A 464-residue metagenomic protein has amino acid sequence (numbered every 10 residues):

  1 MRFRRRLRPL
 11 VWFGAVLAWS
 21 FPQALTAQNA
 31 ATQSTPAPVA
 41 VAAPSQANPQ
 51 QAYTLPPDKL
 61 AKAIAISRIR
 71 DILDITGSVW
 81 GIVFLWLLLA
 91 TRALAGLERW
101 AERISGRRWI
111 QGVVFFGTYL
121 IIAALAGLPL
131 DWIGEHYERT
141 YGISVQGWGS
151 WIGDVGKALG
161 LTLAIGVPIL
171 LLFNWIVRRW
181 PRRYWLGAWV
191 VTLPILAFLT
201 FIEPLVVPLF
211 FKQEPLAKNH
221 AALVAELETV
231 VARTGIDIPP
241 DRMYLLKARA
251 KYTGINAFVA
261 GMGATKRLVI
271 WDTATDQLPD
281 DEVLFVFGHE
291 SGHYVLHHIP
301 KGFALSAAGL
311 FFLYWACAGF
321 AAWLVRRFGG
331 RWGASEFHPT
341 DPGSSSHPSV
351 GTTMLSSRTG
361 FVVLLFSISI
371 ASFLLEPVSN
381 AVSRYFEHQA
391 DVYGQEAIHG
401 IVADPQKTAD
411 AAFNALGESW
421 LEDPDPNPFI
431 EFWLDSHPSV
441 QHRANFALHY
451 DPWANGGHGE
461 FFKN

Functional and structural regions predicted by a protein language model:
M1-R6: N-terminal secretory signal peptides that target proteins for export/translocation
L7-L10, L25: Leucine-biased recognition of intrinsically disordered, low-complexity hydrophobic segments
V11-F21: Bacterial N-terminal signal peptides
F21-A27: Sec/Tat signal peptide C-region and signal peptidase I cleavage site
Q28-L89, G96-L355, S369-N464: Polar-ligand-bearing catalytic/cofactor-coordination segments of membrane-embedded or membrane-tethered inner-membrane
L355-L365: N-terminal signal-anchor/signal peptide hydrophobic helix marking the start of the first transmembrane segment
